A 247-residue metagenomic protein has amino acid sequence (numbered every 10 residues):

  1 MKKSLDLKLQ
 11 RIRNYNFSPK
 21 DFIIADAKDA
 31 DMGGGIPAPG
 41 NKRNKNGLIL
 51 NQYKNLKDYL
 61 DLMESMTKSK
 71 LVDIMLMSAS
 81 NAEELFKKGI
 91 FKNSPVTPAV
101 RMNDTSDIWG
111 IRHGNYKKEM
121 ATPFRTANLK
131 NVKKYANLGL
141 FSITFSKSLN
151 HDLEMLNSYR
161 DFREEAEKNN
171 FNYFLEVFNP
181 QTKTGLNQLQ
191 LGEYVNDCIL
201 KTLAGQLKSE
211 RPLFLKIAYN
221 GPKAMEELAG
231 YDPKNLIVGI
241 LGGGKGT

Functional and structural regions predicted by a protein language model:
M1-L153, L213: Alpha/beta catalytic barrel-like cores
L7-L9, D58-L62, K201, G221-A229 (+1 more regions): A short, acidic, amphipathic alpha-helical segment used as a generic capping/interface helix at domain edges
L71, N93-T97, K208-P212, G230-G239: Glycine-enriched alpha-helix->loop->beta-strand junction motifs that scaffold or abut catalytic
I74-S80, A99-R101, S142-M155, N172-F174 (+2 more regions): Catalytic beta/alpha-barrel core
N81-F91, G110, L149-F162, Y219-P233 (+1 more regions): Active-site-adjacent beta->alpha loops and helix N-cap segments on the catalytic face of soluble alpha/beta enzymes
I90-S94, P98, L189-L200, A229-K234: Short, electropositive alpha-helical surface patch
D161-Q188: Hydrophobic, aromatic-enriched interface-forming segments
Q181-K183, N187, L215-I217, G246: Domain-level signal for soluble alpha/beta catalytic cores
